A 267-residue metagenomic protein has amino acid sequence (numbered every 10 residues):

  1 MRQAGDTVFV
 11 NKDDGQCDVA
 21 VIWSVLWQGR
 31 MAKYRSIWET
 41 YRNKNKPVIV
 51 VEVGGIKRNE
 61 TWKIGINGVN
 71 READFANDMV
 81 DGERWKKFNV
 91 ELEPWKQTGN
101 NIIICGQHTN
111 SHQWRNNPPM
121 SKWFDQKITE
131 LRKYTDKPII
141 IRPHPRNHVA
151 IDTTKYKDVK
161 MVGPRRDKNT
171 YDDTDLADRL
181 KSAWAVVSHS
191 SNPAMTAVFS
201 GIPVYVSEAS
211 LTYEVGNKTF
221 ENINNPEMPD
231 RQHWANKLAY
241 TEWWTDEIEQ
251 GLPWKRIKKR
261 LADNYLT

Functional and structural regions predicted by a protein language model:
M1, R30-S36, P118-E130: Well-ordered, non-membrane alpha-helical segments in soluble/globular domains
M1-F9, D125-I128, H148-A150: Short, charged N-terminal beta->alpha structural module
M1-K87: Secretory-pathway glycan-assembly enzymes, especially type II membrane glycosyltransferases that use nucleotide-sugar
W23-V25, V51-G55, G99-S111, P143-P145 (+1 more regions): Short loop/turn segments at strand-loop or loop-helix junctions that form parts of catalytic or ligand-binding pockets
T61-G99, E214-T267: Leloir-type glycosyltransferase catalytic cores
T109-P119: Surface-exposed cleft-lining segments at the edges of enzyme active sites
I128-T170: Catalytic donor nucleotide-activated moiety binding site of glycosyltransferases and closely related
Y171-K218: A donor-sugar binding/catalytic signature common to diverse glycosyltransferases and related nucleotide-sugar
